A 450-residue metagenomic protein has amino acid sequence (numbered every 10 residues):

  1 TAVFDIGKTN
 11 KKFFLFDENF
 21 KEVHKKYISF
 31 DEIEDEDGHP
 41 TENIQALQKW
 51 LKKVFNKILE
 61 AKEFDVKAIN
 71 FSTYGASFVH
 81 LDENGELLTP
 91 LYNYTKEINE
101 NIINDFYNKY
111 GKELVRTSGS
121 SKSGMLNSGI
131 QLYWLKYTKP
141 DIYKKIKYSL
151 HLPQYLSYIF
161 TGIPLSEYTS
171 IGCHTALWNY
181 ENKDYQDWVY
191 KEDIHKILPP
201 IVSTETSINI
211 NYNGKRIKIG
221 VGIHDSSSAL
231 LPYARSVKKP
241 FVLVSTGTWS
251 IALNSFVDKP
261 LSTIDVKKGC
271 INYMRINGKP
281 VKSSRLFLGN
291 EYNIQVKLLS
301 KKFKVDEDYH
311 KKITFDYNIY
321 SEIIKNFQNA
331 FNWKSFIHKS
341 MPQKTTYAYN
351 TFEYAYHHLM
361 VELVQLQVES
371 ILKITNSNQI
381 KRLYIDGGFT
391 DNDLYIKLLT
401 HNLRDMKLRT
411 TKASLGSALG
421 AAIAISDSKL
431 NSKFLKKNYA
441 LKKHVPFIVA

Functional and structural regions predicted by a protein language model:
T1-P90, E100-N101, K144-K145, K218-V221 (+3 more regions): N-terminal glycine/serine-rich phosphate-binding loop of ATP-dependent small-molecule kinases, especially carbohydrate
V3, Y107-S120, Y133-I146, H151 (+5 more regions): Active-site core segments that coordinate phosphate-bearing ligands/cofactors across diverse enzyme families
N10, S203-I210, I380-L399: Glycine-rich phosphate-binding loops at beta-strand->alpha-helix junctions
K12, K53-K67, S118, M125-W134 (+1 more regions): Conserved phosphate-binding loops in N-terminal lobes of ATP-dependent enzymes of the actin/Hsp70/sugar-kinase
K62-N93, G119-L126, S157-N179, V202 (+1 more regions): Short beta-strand-loop/turn "lid" adjacent to the catalytic site in phosphate-handling enzymes
K96: Carbohydrate-associated surface elements
D187-T206: A conserved helix-loop-beta module that forms one wall/lid of the active-site cleft in ATP-utilizing catalytic domains
